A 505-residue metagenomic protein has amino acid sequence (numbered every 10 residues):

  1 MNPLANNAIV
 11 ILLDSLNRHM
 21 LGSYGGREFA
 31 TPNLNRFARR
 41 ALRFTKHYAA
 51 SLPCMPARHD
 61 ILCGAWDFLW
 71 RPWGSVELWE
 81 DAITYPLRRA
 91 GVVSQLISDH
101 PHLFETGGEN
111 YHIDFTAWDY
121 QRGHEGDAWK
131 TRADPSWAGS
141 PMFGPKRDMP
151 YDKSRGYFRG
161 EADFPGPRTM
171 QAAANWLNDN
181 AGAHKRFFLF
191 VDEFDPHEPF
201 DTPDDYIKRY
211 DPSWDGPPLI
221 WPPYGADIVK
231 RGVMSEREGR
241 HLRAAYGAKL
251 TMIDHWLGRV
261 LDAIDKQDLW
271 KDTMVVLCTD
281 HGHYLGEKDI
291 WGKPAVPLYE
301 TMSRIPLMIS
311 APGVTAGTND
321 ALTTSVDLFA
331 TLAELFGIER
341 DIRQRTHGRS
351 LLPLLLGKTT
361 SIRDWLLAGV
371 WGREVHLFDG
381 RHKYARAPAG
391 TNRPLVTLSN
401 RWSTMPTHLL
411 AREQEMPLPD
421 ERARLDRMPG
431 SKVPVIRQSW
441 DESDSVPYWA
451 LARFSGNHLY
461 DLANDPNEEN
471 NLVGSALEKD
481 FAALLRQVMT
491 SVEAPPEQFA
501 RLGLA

Functional and structural regions predicted by a protein language model:
M1-T45, S51, R88, S455 (+1 more regions): Active-site-proximal N-terminal segment of extracellular/periplasmic enzymes that hydrolyze or transfer
N2-L4, F164-A181, G225-T273, L335: A long, amphipathic alpha-helix that forms part of the scaffold/cap immediately adjacent to metal-dependent active
P3-V10, G108-D119, P150-S154, R159-P217 (+2 more regions): Active-site regions of oxyanion-processing enzymes, predominantly non-cytosolic
L4, R27-A30, A49, G74-E80 (+4 more regions): A short beta-strand-to-alpha-helix junction
F29, P199-W214, A263-G317, A321-T324 (+1 more regions): Histidine-centered active-site microenvironments of extracellular/periplasmic hydrolases and transferases
T31, I61, A162, G166 (+4 more regions): Polar, surface-exposed loop/tail segments that function as active-site lids or cofactor/substrate-recognition elements
R58-E161: Catalytic-site neighborhoods of secreted/periplasmic enzymes that process anionic sulfate/phosphate groups
E300-T301, V370-V473: C-terminal, low-complexity/hydrophilic appendages and adjacent surface loops of extracellular/periplasmic anionic
